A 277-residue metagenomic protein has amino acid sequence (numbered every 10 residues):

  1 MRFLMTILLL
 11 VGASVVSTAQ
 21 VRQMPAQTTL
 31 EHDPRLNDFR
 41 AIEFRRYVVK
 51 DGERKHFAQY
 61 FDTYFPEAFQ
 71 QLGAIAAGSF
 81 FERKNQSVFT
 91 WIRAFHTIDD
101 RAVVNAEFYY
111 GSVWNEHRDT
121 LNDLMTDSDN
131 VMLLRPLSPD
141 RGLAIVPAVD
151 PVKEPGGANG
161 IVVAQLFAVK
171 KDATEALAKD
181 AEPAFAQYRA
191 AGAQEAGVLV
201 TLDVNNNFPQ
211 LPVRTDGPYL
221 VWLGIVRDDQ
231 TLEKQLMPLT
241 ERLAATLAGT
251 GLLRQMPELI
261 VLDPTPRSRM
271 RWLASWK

Functional and structural regions predicted by a protein language model:
M5-S14: Bacterial N-terminal signal peptides
L10, W272-K277: CBM-like carbohydrate-recognition segments
V21-N37, Q59-G78, N85, A94-L137 (+3 more regions): An amphipathic, aromatic/His-enriched active-site/gating alpha helix that lines ligand/cofactor pockets
E31-F39, P151-G157: Short, low-complexity N-terminal intrinsically disordered segments enriched in polar/charged residues
P34-E53, Y110: An N-terminal domain-start capping segment
F44-V48, R54-H56, S138-P209, R214-D229 (+1 more regions): Surface-exposed interaction/gating patches
F80-I92, L202-D203: Acidic helix-start/capping segments at beta-turn-to-alpha-helix junctions
